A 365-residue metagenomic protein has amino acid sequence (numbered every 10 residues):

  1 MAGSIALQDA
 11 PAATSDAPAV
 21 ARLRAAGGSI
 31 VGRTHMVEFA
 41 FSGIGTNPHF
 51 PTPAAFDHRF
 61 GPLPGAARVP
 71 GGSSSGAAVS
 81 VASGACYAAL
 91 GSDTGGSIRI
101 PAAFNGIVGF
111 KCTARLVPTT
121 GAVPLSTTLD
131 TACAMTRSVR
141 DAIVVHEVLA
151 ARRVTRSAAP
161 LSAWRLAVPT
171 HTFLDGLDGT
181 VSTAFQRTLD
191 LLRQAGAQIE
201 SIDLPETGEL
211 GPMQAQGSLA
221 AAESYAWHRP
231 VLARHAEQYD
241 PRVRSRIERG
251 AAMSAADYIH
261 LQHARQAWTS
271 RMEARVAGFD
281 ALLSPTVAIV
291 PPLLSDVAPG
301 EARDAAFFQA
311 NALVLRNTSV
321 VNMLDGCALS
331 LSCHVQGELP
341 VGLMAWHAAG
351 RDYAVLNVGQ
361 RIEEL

Functional and structural regions predicted by a protein language model:
M1-T94, R193-G196, A274: Gly/Ser-rich catalytic/binding loops embedded in alpha/beta enzyme cores
L7-P11, D130-R137, I247-M253, W346: Short, well-ordered beta-strand elements within core beta-sheets of diverse protein domains
D16-P18, R22-R24, G179-D203, R229-R234 (+1 more regions): Acyltransferase
R24-A25, S29, C86, L149 (+2 more regions): Glycine-rich, small-residue loops and helix-cap segments that act as flexible hinges at active-site edges
E38-F39, D175, V290-P291: Short glycine-rich, flexible loops that bind phosphorylated cofactors or substrates
T46, F50-P53, V79-P169, A349: Fold-level recognition of mixed alpha/beta catalytic cores in primary-metabolism enzymes, strongest
N47-P51, G211-W227: Charged, often glycine-rich, active-site loop that binds/positions anionic groups
T131, V148-Q216, A251-A252, D257: Gly/Ser-rich, acidic/histidine-flanked active-site/gating loops
